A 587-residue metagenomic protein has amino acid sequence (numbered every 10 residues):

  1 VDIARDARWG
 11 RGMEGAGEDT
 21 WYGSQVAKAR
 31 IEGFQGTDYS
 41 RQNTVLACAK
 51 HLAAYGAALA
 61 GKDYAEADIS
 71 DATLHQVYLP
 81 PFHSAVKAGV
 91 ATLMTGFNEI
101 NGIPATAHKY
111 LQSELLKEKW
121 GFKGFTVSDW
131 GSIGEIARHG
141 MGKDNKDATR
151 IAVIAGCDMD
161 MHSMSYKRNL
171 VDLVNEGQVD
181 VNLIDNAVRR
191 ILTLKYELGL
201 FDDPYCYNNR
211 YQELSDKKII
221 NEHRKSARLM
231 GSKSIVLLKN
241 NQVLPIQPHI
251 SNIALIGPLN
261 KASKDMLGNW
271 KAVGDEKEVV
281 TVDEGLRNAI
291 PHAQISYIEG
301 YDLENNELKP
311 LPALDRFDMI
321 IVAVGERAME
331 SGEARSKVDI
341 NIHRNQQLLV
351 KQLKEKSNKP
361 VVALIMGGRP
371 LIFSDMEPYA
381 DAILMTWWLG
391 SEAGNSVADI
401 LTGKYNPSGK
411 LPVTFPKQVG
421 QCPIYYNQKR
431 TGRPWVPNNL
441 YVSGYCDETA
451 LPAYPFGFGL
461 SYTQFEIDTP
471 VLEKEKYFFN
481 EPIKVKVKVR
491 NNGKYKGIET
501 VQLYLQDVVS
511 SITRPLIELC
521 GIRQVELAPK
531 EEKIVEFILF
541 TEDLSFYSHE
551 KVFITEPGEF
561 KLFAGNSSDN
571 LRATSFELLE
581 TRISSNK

Functional and structural regions predicted by a protein language model:
V1-S548, I554-S568, T574-E577, S584: Glycoside hydrolase catalytic-domain context in secreted enzymes
